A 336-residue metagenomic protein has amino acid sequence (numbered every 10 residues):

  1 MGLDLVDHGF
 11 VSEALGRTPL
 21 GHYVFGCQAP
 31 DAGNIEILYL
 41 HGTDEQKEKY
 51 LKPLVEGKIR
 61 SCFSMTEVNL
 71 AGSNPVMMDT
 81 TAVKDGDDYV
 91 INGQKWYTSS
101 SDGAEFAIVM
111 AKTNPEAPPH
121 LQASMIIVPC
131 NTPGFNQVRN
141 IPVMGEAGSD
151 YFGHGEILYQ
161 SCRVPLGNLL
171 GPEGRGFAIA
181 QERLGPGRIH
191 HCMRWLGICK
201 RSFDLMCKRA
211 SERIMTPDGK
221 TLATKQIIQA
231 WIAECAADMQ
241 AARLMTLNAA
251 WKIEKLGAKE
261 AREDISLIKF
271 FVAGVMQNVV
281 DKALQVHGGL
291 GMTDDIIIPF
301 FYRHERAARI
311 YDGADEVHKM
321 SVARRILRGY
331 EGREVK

Functional and structural regions predicted by a protein language model:
M1-P19, C27-Q28, H41-Q46, P53-K58 (+4 more regions): Alpha-helical interface subdomain recognition
L3-D4, S73-V76, S100-A104, P119-Q122 (+2 more regions): Short glycine/proline-enriched turns and hinge-like loops at secondary-structure junctions
Q28-I35: Short, conserved phosphate-binding/catalytic loop or strand-edge motifs used in phosphoryl-/nucleotidyl-transfer
I35-H41, F63-S64: Flexible, glycine-rich active-site loops centered on histidine and acidic residues that chelate a metal or position
L54, N69-S73, Y97-S100, E116-A117 (+1 more regions): Short Gly/Pro-enriched turn/cap motifs at secondary-structure boundaries
G57-T66, M110: A short, Trp-centered hydrophobic/proline-enriched beta-strand micro-motif
M77, N131-R163: Flexible, small-/acidic-enriched active-site or ligand-binding loops
D87, N92-V138: A short core secondary-structure module
